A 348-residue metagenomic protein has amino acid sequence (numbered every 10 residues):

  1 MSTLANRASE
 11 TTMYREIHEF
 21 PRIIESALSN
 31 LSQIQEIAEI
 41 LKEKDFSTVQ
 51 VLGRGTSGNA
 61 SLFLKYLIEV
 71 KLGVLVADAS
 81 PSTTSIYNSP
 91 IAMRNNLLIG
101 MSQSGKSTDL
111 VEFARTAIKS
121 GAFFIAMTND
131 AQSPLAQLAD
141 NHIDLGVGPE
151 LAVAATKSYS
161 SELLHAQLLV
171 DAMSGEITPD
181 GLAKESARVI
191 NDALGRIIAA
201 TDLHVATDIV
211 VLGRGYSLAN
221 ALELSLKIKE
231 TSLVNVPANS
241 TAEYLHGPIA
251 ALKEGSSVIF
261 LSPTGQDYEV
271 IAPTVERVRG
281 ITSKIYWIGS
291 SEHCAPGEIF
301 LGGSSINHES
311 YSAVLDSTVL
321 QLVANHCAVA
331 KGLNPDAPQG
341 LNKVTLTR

Functional and structural regions predicted by a protein language model:
S2-R22, V70, I125, P149-S158 (+1 more regions): A cross-family phosphate/adenosyl-ligand binding-site feature
A8-S9, R15-F46, N141-L145, P149-S257 (+2 more regions): Active-site phosphate/pyrophosphate-binding segments
Q33, K42-R188, L194-G195, R214 (+3 more regions): Glycine-rich phosphate-binding loops that contact phosphosugars or nucleotide phosphates
L224, A272-T274, D316, Q339: Composition- and surface-driven signal marking solvent-exposed, interaction-prone regions in large proteins
S256-T264, S317: Hydrophobic membrane-spanning alpha-helices of multi-pass integral membrane proteins
I306-R348: Peripheral docking tails and interdomain loops at the edges of cofactor- or intermediate-handling domains
